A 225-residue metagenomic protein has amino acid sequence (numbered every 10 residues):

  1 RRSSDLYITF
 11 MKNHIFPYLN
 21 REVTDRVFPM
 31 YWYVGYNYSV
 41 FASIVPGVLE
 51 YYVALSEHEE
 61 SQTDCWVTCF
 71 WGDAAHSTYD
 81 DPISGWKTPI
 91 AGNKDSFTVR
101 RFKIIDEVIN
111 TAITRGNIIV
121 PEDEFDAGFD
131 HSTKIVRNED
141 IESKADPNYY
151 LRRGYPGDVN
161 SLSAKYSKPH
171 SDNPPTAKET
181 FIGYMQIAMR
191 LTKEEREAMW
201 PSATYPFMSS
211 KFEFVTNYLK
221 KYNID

Functional and structural regions predicted by a protein language model:
L6-Y18, S210, F214-Y218: Amphipathic alpha-helical segments that form well-ordered structural scaffolds and often line/cohere around active
K12, F16, N20, D106-T114 (+2 more regions): Sec-exported extracytoplasmic/periplasmic mature domains
T24-V45, A127-D130: Acidic helix-start/capping segments at beta-turn-to-alpha-helix junctions
W32-V34, L55-A74: A short mid-domain helix/strand-loop element embedded in enzyme catalytic domains that forms or borders the active-site
Y38-T63: Catalytic zinc-binding patch centered on the HExxH motif and its immediate surroundings that defines zinc-dependent
D64-D130: Active-site recognition of the HExxH zinc-binding catalytic motif
F129-D225: Metalloprotease/metallohydrolase-associated module, dominated by Zn2+-dependent proteases
